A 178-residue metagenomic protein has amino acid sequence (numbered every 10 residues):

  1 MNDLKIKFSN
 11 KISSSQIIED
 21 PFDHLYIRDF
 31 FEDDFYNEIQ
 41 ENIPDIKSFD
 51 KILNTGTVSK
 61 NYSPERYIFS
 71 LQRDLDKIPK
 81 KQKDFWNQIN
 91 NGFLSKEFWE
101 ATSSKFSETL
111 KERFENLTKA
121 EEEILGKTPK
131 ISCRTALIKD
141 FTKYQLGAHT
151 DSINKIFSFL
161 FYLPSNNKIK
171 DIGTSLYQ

Functional and structural regions predicted by a protein language model:
M1, K5, I78-K80, L125: Intrinsic structural disorder
M1-D20: Fe(II)/2-oxoglutarate
I6, N37, T135: Aromatic-glycine hotspot motif
K7-K11, R73-D74, E123-L125: Short, flexible segments with low predicted structural confidence
S14-T109: Non-heme Fe(II)/2-oxoglutarate
K83-Q178: Catalytic core of non-heme Fe(II) oxygenases with the double-stranded beta-helix
